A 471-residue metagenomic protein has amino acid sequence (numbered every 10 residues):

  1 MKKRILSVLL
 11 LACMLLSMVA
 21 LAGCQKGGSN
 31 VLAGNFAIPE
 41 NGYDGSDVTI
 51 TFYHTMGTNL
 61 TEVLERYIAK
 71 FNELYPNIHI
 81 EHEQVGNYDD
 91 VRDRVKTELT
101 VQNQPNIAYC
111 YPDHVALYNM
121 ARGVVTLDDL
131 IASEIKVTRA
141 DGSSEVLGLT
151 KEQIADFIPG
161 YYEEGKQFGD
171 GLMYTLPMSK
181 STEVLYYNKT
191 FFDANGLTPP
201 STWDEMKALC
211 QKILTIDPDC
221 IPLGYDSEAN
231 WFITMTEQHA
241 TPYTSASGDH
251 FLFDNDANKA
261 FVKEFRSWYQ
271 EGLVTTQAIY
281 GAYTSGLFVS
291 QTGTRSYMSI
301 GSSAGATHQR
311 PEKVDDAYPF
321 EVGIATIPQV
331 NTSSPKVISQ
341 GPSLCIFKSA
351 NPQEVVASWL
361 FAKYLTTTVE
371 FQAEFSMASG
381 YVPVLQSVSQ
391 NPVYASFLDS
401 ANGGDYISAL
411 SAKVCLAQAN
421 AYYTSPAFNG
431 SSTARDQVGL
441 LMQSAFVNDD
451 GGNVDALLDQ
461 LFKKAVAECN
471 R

Functional and structural regions predicted by a protein language model:
M1-I50, E73, F462-R471: Short, low-complexity disordered leader/linker segments with a strong preference for bacterial N-terminal type II
A33-P39, D113-T182, K207, E321-P328: Hinge/lid segment of periplasmic solute-binding proteins
G34, S46-G57, I78-E83, I107: Short, well-ordered beta-strand elements
G42, D128-D156, T241-A260, K313-A317 (+2 more regions): Short, solvent-exposed loop/beta-turn-alpha elements that line the ligand-binding surface or hinge of extracytoplasmic
K70-D156, T190, A194-T198, S290-M298 (+1 more regions): Extracytoplasmic "Venus flytrap"/periplasmic binding protein-like
E73, H79, G171, A194-N195 (+3 more regions): Extracytoplasmic/periplasmic substrate-recognition and gating elements
D193, D399, G404, K413-R471: Conserved C-terminal helix/tail region of periplasmic/extracytoplasmic solute-binding proteins
L209-I213, G248-I279, I327: Glycine-centered hinge/linker elements that transmit conformational signals in sensory and ligand-binding systems
